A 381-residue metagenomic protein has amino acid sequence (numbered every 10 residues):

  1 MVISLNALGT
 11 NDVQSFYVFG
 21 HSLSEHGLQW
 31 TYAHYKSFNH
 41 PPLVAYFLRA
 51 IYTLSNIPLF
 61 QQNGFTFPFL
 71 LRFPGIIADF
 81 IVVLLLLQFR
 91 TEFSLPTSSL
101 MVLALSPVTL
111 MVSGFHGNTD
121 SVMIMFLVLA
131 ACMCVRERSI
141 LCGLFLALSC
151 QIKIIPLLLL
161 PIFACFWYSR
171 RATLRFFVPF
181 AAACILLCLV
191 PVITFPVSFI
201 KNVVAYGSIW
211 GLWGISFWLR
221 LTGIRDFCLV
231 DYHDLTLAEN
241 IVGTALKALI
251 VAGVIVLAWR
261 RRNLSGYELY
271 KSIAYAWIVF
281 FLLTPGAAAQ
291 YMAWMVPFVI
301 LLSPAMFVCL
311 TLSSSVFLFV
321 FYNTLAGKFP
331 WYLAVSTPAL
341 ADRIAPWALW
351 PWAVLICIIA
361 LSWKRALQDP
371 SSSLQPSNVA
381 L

Functional and structural regions predicted by a protein language model:
M1-V18, H26-L28, F73-D79, A181-F195 (+1 more regions): Transmembrane signal-anchor helices characteristic of membrane glycosylation enzymes that use polyprenol
D12-L43, A50-Q61, I193-N202: Extracytosolic helix-loop segments that constitute the early lumenal/periplasmic catalytic or substrate-binding loops
F65, I77, I81-V108, R136-L141 (+1 more regions): Transmembrane-helix signature of polytopic, membrane-embedded enzymes that assemble or transfer cell-envelope glycans
F69-F93, L129, L249-W259: Transmembrane-helix motifs of polytopic, lipid-linked glycan transferases
F80-V83, I209-L283, L355-L381: Aromatic/glycine/proline-enriched transmembrane-helix motif characteristic of membrane-embedded glycan-assembly enzymes
L85, V122-S139: Specific aromatic-rich, kink-prone transmembrane helix
L158-I185, V192-I193: Perimembrane helix-loop-helix junctions
S303-L381: C-terminal multi-pass transmembrane helix bundles with aromatic-rich, positive-inside signatures
